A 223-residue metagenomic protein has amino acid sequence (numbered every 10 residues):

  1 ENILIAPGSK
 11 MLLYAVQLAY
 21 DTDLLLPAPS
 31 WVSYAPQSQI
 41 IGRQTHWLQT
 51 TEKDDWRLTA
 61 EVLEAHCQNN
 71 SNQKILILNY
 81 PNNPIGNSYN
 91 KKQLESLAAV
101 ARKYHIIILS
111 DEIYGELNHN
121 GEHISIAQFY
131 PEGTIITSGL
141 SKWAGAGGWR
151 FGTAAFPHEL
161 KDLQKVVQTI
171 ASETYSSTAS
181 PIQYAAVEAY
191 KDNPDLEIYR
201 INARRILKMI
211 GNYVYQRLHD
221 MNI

Functional and structural regions predicted by a protein language model:
E1-L25: Phosphate-binding glycine-rich loop
D23, Q44, K74-I75, H105-I107 (+1 more regions): Proline-centered loop/turn at the N-terminus of a beta-strand
A28, W47-E52: Short beta->alpha connector loops at strand-helix junctions that form conserved, small/polar/Pro-enriched
Q37, V100, I126: Hydrophobic/aromatic ligand-binding patch that stacks against planar heteroaromatic rings of cofactors or nucleotides
I41, K103-Y104, M221: Helix C-cap/helix->beta junction micro-motif
T50-N120: Active-site phosphate-binding strand-loop segment of PLP-dependent enzymes
Q128, E132-R205, N212-M221: Conserved core segment of the aminotransferase class I/II
